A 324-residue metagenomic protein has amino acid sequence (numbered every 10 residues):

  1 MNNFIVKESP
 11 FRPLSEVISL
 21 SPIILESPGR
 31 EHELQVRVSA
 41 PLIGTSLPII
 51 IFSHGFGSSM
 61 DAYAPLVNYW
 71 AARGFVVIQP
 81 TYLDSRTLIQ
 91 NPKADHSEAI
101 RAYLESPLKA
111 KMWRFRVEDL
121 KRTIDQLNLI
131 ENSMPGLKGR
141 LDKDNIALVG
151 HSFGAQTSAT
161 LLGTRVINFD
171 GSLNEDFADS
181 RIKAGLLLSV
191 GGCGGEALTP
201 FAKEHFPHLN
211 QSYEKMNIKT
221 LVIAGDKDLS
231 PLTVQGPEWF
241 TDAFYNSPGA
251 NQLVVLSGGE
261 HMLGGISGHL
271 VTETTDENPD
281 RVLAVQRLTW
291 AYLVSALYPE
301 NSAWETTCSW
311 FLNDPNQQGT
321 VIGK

Functional and structural regions predicted by a protein language model:
M1-T45: N-terminal cap/lid segment of alpha/beta-hydrolase-fold proteins
S46-G55: Short beta-strand element of the alpha/beta-hydrolase
H54, G150-A155: Conserved alpha/beta-hydrolase "nucleophile elbow" surrounding the catalytic nucleophile
D61-Q90: Short amphipathic alpha-helix adjacent to the substrate-entry channel of hydrolases
S97-K143: Alpha/beta-hydrolase active-site loop
N128, A155-N168: Short glycine-enriched nucleophile-adjacent loop and the immediately C-terminal alpha-helix near the catalytic center
S172-V255: The feature captures the conserved acid-bearing segment of alpha/beta-hydrolase catalytic domains
G258-H261, I266-K324: Alpha/beta-hydrolase-fold serine-hydrolase catalytic core, especially in secreted/extracellular enzymes
